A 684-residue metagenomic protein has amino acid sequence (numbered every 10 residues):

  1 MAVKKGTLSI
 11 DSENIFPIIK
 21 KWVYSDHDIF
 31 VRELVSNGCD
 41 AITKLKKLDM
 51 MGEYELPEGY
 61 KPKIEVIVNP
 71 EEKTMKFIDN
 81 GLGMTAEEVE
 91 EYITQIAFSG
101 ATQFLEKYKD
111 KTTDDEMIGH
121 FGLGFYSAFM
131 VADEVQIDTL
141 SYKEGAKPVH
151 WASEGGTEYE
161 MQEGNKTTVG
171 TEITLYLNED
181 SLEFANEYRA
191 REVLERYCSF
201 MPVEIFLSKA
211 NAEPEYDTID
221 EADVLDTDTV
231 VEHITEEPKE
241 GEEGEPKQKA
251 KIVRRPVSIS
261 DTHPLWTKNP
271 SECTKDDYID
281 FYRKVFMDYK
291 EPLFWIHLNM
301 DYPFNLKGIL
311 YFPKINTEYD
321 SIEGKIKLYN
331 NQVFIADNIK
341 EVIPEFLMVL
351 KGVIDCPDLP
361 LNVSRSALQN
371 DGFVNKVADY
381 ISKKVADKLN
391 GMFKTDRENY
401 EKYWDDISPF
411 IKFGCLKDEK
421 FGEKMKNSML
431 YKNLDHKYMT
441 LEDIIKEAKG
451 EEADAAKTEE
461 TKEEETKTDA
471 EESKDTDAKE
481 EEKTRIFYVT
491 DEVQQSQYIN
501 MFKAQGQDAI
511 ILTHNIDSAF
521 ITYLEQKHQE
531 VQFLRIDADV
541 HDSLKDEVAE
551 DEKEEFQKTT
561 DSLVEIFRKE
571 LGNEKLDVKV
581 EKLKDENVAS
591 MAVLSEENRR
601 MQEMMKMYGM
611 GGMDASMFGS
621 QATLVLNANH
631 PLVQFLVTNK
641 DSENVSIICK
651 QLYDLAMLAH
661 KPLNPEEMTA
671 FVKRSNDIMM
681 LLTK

Functional and structural regions predicted by a protein language model:
M1-F184, E192, S199, D217 (+4 more regions): GHKL (Bergerat-fold) ATPase N-terminal catalytic module, capturing the glycine-rich phosphate-binding loop and acidic
M117, V135-E158, N178-S181, Y188-K684: GHKL/Bergerat-fold ATPase module in large chromosome/replication-associated machines
